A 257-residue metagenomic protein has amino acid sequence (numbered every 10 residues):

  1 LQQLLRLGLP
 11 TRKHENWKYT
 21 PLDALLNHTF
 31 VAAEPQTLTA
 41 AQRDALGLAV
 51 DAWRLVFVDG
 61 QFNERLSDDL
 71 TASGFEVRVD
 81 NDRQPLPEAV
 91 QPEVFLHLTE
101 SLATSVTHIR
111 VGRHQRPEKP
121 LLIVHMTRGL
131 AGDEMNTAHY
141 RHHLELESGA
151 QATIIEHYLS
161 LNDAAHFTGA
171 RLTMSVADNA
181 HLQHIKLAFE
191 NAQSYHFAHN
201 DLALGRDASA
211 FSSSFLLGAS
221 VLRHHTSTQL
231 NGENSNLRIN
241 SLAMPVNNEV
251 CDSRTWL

Functional and structural regions predicted by a protein language model:
L1-Y140, E147-Q151, Y158: N-terminal leader/transition segments
P85-L257: Conserved beta-strand/loop scaffold segments within soluble protein domains that form the structured core and edges
